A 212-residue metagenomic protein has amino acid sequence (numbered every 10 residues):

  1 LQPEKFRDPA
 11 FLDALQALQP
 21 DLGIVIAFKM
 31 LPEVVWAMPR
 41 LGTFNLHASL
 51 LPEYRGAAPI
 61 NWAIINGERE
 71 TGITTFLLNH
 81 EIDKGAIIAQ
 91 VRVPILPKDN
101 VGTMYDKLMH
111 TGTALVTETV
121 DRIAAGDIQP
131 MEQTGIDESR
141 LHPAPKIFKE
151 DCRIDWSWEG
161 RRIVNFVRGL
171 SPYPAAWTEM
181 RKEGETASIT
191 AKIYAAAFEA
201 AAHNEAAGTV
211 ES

Functional and structural regions predicted by a protein language model:
L1-P172: One-carbon transfer enzymes
D151, D155-S212: An anion-binding loop in the catalytic cleft
